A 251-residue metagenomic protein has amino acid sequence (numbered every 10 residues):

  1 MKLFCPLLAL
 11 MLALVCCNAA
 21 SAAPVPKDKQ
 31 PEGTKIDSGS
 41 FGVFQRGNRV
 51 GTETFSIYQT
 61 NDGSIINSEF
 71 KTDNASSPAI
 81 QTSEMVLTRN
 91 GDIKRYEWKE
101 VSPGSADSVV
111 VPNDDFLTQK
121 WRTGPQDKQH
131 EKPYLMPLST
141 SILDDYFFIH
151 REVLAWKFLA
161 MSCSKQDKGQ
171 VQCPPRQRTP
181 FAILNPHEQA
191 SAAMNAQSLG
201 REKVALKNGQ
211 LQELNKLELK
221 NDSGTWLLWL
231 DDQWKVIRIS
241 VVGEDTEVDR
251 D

Functional and structural regions predicted by a protein language model:
M1-F4: Positively charged n-region of N-terminal signal peptides that target proteins for export
L7-C16: Bacterial N-terminal signal peptides
A19-P24: Boundary at the C-terminal end of the N-terminal hydrophobic targeting segment
G33-V43: A short, Trp-centered hydrophobic/proline-enriched beta-strand micro-motif
T34-I36, V50, P103-Q212: Solvent-exposed helix/loop surface patches that form functional interfaces
F44-G124, I239: N-terminal mature ectodomain segment of secretory-pathway/periplasmic proteins
L219-K220, W226-E244: Short, exposed beta-strand-loop hairpins at the edges of beta-sheets in extracellular/periplasmic proteins
